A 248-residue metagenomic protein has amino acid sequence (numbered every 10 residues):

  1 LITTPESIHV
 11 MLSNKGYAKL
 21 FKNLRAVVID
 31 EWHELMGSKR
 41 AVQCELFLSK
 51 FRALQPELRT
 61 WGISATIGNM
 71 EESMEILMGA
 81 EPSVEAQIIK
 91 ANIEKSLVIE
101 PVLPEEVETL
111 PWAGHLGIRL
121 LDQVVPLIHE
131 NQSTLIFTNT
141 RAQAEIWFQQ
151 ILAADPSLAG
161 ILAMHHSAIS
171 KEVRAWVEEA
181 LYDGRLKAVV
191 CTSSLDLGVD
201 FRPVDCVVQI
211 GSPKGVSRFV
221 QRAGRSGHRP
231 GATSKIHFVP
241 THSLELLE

Functional and structural regions predicted by a protein language model:
L1-E248: Helicase motor core with emphasis on the C-terminal RecA-like subdomain
